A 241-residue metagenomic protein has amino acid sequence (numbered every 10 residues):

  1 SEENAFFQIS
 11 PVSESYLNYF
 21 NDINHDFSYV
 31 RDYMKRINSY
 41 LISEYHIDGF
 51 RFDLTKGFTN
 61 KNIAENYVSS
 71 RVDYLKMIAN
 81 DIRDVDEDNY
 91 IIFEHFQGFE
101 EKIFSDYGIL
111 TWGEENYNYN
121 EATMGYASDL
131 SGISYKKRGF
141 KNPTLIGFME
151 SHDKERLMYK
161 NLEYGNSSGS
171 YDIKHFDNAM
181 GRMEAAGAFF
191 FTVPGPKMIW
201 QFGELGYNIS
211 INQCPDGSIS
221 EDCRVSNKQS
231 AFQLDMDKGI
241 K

Functional and structural regions predicted by a protein language model:
S1-H46, L54-N66, M77-D86: Substrate-binding/active-site clefts of carbohydrate-active enzymes
S15-L17, K141, H175, K197: Short, functionally important structural connectors and interaction interfaces within domains
S43-D48, L54-E155, L162-Y164, A179-G181 (+3 more regions): Active-site-proximal helices and loops of the catalytic beta/alpha 8
G169-A179: Metal-dependent phosphoester/phosphodiester hydrolase catalytic core
